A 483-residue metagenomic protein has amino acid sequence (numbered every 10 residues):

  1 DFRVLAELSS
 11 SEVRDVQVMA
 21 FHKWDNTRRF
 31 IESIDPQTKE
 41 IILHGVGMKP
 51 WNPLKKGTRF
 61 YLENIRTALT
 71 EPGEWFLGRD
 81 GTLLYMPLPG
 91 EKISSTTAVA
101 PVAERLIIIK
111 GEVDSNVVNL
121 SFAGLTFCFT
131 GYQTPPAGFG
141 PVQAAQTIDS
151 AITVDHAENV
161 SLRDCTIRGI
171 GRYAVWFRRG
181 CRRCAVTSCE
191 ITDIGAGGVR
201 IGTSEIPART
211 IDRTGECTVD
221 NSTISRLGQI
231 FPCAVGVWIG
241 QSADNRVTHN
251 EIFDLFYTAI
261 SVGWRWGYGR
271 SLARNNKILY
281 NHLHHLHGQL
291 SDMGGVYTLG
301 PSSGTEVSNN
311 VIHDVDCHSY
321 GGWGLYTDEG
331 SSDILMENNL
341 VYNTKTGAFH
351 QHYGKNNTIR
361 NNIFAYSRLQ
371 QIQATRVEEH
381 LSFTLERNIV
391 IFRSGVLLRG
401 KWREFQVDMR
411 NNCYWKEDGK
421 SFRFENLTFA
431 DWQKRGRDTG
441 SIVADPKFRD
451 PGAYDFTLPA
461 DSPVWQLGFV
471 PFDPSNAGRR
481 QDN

Functional and structural regions predicted by a protein language model:
D1-G45: Autoprocessing Asn-cyclization modules and mimics
F2-L8, I42-W51, Y85-T97, P459-P463: Secondary-structure transition/turn motif
E32-E40, H44-W51, K56-E71, F76 (+2 more regions): Acidic, glycine- and Ser/Thr-rich low-complexity intrinsically disordered tracts in extracellular/secreted proteins
V99-S121, A144-E158, Y173, F177-R179: Extracellular beta-strand-rich solenoid/capping regions of secreted or surface-exposed proteins that bind or remodel
V118-F129, E158-G169, C181-A196, R209-G228 (+7 more regions): Right-handed parallel beta-helix
G131-A137, G171-F177, G195-I201, G228-V235 (+10 more regions): Short glycine/acidic-rich loop motifs that flank beta-strands on beta-rich extracellular proteins
G138-T153, D193, G197-T214, I224 (+2 more regions): Aromatic- and acidic-residue-enriched carbohydrate-binding clefts of CAZyme catalytic domains
